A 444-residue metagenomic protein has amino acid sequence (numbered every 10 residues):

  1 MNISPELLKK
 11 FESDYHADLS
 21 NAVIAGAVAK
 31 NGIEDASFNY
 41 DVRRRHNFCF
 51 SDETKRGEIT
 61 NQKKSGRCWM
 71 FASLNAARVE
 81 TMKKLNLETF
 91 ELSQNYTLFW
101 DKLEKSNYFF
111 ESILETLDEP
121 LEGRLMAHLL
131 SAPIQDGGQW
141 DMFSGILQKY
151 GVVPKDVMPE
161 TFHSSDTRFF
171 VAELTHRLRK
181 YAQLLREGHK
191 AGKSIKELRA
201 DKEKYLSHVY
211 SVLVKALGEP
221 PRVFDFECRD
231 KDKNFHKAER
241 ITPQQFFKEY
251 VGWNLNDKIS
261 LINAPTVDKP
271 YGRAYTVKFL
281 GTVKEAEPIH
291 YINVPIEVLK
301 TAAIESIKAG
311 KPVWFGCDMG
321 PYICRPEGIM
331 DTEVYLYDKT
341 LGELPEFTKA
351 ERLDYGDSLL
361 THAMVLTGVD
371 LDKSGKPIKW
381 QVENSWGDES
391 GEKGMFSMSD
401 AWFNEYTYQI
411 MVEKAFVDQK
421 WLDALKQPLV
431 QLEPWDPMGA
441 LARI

Functional and structural regions predicted by a protein language model:
N2-G57: N-terminal regions that are enriched for targeting/export leaders and immediately downstream pro/stem segments
R43-V313, S390-K393, D400, Y408: Active-site nucleophile-adjacent alpha helix/oxyanion-hole segment immediately C-terminal to the catalytic cysteine
C68, L147, D354-G387: Catalytic nucleophile-His microenvironment captured as a short glycine-rich beta-strand/loop that brackets
F71, F315-D318, T367: Short His-Asn-centered micro-motif
N75, M319-Y322, V369-L371, G387 (+1 more regions): Short, glycine-/Ser/Thr-/acidic-enriched flexible segments
A286-T361: Long, positively charged binding patches that form subdomain-scale interaction surfaces for polyanionic ligands
I289, L299-E305, E351-G356, V365-D372 (+4 more regions): Generic recognition of flexible, low-complexity loop/linker segments
D372-I444: Conserved catalytic-core surface of thiol
